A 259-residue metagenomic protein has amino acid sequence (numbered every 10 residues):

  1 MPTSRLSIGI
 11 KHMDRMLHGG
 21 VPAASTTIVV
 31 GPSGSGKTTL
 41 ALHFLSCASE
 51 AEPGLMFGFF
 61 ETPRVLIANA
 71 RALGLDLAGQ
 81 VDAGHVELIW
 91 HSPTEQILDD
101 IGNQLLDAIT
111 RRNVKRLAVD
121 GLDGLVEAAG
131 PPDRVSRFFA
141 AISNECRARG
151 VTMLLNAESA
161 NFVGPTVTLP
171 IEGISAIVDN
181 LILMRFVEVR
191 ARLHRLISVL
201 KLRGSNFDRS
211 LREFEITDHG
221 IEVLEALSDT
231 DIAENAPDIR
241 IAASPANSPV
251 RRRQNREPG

Functional and structural regions predicted by a protein language model:
M1-K11, T110-R112, S175, D179-N180 (+1 more regions): Conserved P-loop NTPase
M16-L77: Walker A/P-loop NTP-binding active-site region of P-loop NTPases, recognizing the glycine-rich GxxxxGKT/S
G31-T38, G58, K115, V119 (+3 more regions): Glycine-rich phosphate-binding loops of nucleotide-dependent enzymes
E52-R137: Conserved inter-motif catalytic segment of the P-loop NTP-binding fold
L55-G58, R253-G259: Terminal-proximal interaction/regulatory segments of ATP-powered molecular machines
L125-A129, S159-V167: Short, solvent-exposed loop/turn segments at secondary-structure junctions
R134-A160: Substrate-engagement module of ASCE P-loop NTPases
F139-S143, P165-L183: Short, electropositive alpha-helical surface patch
